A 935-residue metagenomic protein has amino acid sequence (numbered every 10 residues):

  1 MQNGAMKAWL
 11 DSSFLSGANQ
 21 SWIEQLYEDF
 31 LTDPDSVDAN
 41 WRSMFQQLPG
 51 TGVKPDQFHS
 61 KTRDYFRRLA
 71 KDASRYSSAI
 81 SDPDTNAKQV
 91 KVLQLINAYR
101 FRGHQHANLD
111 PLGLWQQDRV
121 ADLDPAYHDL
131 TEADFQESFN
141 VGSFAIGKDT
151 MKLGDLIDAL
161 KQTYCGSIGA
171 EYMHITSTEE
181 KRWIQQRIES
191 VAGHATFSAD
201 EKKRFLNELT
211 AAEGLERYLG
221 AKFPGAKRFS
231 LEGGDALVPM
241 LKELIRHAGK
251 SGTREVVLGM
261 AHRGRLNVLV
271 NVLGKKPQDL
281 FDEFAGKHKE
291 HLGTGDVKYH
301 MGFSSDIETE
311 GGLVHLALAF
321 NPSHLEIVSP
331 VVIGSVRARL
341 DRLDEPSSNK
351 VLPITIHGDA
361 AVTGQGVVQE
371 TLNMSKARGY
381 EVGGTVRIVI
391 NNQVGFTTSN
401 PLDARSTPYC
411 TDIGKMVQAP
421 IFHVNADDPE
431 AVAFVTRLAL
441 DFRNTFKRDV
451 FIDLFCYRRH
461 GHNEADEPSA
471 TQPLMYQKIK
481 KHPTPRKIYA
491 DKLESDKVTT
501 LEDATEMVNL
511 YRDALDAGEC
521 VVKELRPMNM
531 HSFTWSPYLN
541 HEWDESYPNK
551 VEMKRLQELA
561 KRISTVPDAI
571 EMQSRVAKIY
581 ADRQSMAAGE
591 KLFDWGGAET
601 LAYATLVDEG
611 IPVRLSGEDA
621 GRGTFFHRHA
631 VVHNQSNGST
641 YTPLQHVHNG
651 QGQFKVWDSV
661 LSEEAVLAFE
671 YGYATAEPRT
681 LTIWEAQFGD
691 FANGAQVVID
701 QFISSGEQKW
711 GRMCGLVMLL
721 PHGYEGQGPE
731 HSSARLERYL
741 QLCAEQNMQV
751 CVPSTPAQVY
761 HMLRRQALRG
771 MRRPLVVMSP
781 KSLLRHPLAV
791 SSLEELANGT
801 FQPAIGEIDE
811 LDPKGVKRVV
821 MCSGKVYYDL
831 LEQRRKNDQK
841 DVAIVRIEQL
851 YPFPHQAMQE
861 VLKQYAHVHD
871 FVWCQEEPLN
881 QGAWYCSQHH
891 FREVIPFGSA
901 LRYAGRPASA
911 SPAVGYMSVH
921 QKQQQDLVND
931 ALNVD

Functional and structural regions predicted by a protein language model:
Q2-A8, S16, G50, H59 (+6 more regions): Thiamine diphosphate
K7-L48, P55: Subset of Sec-pathway N-terminal targeting signals
D11, L48-L237, T253: Extended, charge-enriched "interface" segments that sit outside catalytic cores
Q94-P111, E243-V272, H357-L372, K376 (+6 more regions): Conserved phosphate/anionic-ligand binding catalytic regions in large, soluble enzymes, centered on
Y99-R102, H106-F139, S143-G154, A159 (+7 more regions): Glycine/aspartate-rich loop-and-adjacent alpha/beta segment that forms the canonical ThDP
G193-L215, F281-D344, P643, P753 (+1 more regions): Active-site cores of enzymes that catalyze phosphoryl transfer or operate on phosphate-rich substrates
R254-Q418, F422, F625-E677: Cofactor-binding active-site loop characterized by glycine-rich and histidine/acidic residues
P485-R486, D496, T500-V613: Hard-cation-handling environments
